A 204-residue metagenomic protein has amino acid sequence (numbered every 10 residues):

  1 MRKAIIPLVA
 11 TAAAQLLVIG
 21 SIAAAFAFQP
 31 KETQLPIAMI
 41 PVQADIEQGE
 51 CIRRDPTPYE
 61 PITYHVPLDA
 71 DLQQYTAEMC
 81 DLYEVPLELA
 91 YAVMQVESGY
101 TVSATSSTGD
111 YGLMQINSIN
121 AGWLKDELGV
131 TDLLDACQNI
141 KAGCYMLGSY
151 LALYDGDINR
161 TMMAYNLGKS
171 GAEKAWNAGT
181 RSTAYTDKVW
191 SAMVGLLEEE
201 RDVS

Functional and structural regions predicted by a protein language model:
M1-Q15: N-terminal Sec-pathway targeting helices
Q15-F26: Hydrophobic alpha-helical membrane-insertion segments, chiefly the h-region of N-terminal signal peptides
F28, L35-Y100, E199-V203: Export/targeting segments at the very N-terminus of extracytoplasmic proteins
E88-A92, A104-T105, D155-A164, D202-V203: Surface-exposed patches in mature extracellular/periplasmic domains of secreted proteins
V96-T101, I119-W123, G168-A172: Solvent-exposed loop/turn segments at secondary-structure junctions within structured extracellular/periplasmic domains
S107-E127, G143, M163: Substrate-binding/active-site groove segments that recognize and process beta-1,4-linked N-acetyl-hexosamine
G129-N139: A short, structured beta-strand-centered segment in the mid-to-C-terminal lobe of catalytic cores from group-transfer
N159-S204: Catalytic and substrate-binding regions of cell-wall glycan-acting enzymes that process beta-1,4-linked
